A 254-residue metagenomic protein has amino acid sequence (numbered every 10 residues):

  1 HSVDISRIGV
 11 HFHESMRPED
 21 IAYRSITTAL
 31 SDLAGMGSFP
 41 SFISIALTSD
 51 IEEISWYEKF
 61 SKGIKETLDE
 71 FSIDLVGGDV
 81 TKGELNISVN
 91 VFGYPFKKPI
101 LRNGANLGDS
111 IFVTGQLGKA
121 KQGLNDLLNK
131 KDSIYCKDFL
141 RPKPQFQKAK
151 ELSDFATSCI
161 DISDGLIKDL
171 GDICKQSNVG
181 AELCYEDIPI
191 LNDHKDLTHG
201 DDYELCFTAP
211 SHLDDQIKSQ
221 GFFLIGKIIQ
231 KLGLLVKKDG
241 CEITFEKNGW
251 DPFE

Functional and structural regions predicted by a protein language model:
H1-A34, S110, N248: N-terminal glycine-rich phosphate/pyrophosphate-binding loops that anchor nucleotide-derived ligands and cofactors
S6, F39-N125: Glycine-rich anion-binding loops of enzyme active sites
R7-V10, F96, G118-K121, I167 (+2 more regions): Short, acidic Gly/Pro/Ser/Thr-rich loop/turn segments
M16-D20, Y135-P142, S158, H194-K195: Short pre-catalytic strand/loop immediately N-terminal to key active-site residues, enriched for Gly-Thr
P18-F42, K59-E70, Q147, E151 (+1 more regions): Small-aliphatic-rich amphipathic alpha-helix that forms the alpha element of a beta-alpha
I51-D74, T81-L85, F92, D154-E254: Glycine-/charge-enriched secondary-structure boundary and capping motifs
N106-G115, P142-L166: Internal active-site segments that recognize and position negatively charged phosphoryl groups and nucleotide moieties
K121-D138: Short, compositionally biased
